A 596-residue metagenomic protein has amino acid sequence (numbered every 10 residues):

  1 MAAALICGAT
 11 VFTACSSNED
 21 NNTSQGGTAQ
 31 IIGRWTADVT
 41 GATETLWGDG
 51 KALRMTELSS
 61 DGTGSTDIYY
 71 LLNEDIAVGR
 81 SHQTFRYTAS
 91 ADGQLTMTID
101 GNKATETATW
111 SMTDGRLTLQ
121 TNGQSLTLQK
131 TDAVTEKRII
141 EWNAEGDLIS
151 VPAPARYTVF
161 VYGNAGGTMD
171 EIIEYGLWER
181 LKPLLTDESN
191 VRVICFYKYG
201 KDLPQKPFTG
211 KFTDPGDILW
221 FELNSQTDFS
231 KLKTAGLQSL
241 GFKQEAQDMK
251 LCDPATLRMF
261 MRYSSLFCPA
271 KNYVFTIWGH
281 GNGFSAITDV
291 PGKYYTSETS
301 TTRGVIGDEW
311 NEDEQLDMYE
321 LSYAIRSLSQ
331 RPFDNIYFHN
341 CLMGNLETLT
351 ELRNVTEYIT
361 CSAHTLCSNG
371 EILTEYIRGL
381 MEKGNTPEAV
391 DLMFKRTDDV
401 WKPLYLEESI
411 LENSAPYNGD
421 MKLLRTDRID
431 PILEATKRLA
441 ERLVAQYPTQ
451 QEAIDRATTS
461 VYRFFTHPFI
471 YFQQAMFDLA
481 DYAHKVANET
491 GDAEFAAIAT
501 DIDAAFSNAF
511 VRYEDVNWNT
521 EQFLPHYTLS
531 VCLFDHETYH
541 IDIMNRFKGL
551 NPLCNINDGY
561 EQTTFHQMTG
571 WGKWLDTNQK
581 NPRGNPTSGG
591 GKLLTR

Functional and structural regions predicted by a protein language model:
M1-I6: Sec-dependent N-terminal signal peptides
G8-D38, N122, T127-A153, T595: Bacterial Sec-dependent N-terminal signal peptides
G41-W47, T63-S125: Contiguous, well-ordered beta-strand patches that form the walls/edges of small beta-barrel/beta-sandwich domains
A144-K271: N-terminal extension/subdomain marker
T158-Y162, R192-Y197, Y273-I277, D334-F338 (+2 more regions): Structural recognition of the beta-strand scaffold that forms the well-ordered cores of secreted hydrolase catalytic
T168-I173, D202-K206, G283-I287, M343-T348 (+1 more regions): Extracytoplasmic/secreted cell-surface and envelope-processing proteins
R262, L266, V290-R596: Terminal, contiguous helix-loop blocks that mediate binding/assembly
